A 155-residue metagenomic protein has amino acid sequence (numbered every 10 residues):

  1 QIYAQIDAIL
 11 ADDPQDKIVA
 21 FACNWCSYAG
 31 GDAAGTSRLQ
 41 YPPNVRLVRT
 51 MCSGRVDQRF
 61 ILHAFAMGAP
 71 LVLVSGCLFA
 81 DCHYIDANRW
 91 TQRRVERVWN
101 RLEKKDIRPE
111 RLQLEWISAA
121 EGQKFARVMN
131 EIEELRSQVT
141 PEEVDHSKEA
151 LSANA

Functional and structural regions predicted by a protein language model:
Q1-A155: Iron-sulfur-associated redox domains of electron-transfer enzymes in respiratory and anaerobic energy metabolism
